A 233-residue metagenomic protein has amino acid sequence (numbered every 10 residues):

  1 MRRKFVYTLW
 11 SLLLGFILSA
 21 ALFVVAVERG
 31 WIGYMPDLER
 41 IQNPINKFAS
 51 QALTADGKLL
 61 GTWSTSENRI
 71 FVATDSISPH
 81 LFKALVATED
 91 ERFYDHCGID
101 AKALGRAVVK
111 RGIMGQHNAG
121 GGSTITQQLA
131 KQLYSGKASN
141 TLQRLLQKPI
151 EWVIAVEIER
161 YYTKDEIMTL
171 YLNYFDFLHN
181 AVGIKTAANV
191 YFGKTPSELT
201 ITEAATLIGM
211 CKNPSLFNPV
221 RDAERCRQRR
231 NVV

Functional and structural regions predicted by a protein language model:
M1-L53, R92, G112: N-terminal type II signal-anchor transmembrane helix that functions as the membrane-insertion/stop-transfer segment
K47-A49, L53-V233: Peptidoglycan glycan-strand catalytic modules in the bacterial/periplasmic cell-wall system
